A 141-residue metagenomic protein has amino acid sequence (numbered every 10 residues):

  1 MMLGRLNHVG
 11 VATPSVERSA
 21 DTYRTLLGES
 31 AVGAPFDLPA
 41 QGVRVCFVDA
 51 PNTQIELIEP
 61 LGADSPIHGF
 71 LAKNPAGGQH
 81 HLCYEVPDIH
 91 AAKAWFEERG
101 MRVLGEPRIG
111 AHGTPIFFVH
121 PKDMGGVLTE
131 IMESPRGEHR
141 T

Functional and structural regions predicted by a protein language model:
M1-L3, V11-Q54, A92-T114, V119: Core segments of cupin and vicinal oxygen chelate
L6-P14, C46-D49, G69-A91: Vicinal oxygen chelate
L26, P66-F70, R140-T141: A short, polar/proline- and glycine-enriched secondary-structure boundary/capping micro-motif
I55-E56, D123-L128: Short, charged/polar, Gly/Pro-enriched secondary-structure boundary elements
P60-L61, S65: Short, conserved turn/kink motifs that form compact alpha/beta structural patches or helix kinks used as
L128-T141: Acidic/histidine-enriched, glycine/proline-rich intrinsically disordered or flexible terminal extensions
